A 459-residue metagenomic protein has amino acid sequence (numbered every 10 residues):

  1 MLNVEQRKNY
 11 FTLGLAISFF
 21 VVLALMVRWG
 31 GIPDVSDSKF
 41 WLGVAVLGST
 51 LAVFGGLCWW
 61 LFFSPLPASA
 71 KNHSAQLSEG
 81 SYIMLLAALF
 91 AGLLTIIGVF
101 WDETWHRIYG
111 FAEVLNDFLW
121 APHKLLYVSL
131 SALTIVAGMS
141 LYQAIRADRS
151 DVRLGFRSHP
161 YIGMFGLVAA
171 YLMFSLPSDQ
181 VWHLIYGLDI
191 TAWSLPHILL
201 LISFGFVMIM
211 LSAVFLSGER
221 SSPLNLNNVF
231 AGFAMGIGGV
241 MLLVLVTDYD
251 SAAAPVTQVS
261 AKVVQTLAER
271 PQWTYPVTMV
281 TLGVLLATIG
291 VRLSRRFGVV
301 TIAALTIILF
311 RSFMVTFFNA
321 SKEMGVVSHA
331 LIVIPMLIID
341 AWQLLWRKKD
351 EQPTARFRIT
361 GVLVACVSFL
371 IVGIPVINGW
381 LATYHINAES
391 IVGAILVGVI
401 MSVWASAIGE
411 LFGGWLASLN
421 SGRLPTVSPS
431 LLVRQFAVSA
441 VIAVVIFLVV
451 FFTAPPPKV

Functional and structural regions predicted by a protein language model:
M1-Q6, L61-I83, I145-P160, G218-V229 (+2 more regions): Membrane-interfacial, low-structure loops and terminal tails that flank and connect transmembrane helices in multi-pass
E5-G14, P33-T50, G80-F90, V114-I135 (+3 more regions): Membrane-entry segments of alpha-helical transmembrane domains in multi-pass membrane proteins
K8-V114: N-terminal regions that are enriched for targeting/export leaders and immediately downstream pro/stem segments
A16-F19, A45-S64, K124-L141, I198-F215 (+3 more regions): Hydrophobic cores of alpha-helical transmembrane segments in multi-pass inner/ER membrane proteins, independent
F19-M26, L94-V99, Y171-D179, I237-V246 (+3 more regions): Aromatic-anchored segments of alpha-helical transmembrane domains
V22-L42, W101-K124, S178-I198, T247-R270 (+3 more regions): Membrane-interface interhelical loops and short amphipathic "cap" helices that link adjacent transmembrane segments
D117, V152-L167, P177-F233, A253-A261: Membrane-interface helix-loop-helix junctions at boundaries between adjacent transmembrane segments
L431-P455: Final/C-terminal transmembrane alpha-helix of multipass membrane proteins
